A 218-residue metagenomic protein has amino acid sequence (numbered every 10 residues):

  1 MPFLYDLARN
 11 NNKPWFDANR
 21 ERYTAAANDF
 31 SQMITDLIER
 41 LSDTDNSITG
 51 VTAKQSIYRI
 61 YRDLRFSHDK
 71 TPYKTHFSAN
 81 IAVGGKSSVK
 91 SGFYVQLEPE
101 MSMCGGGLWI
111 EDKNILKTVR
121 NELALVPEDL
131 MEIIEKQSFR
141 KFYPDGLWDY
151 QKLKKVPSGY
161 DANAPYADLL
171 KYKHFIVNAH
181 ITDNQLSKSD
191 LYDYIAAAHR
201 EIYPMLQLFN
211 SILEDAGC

Functional and structural regions predicted by a protein language model:
M1-R9, K13, F30-L37, L123-A124 (+3 more regions): Long, solvent-exposed, polar/charged low-complexity segments
P2-F3, N19-R22, G105, V119 (+2 more regions): Short, hydrophobic/aromatic alpha-helical segments in well-folded domains
Y5-Y58: Active-site acidic/histidine clusters and adjacent loop/turn architecture that either coordinate catalytic ions
N19-A26, L108, V119-L123, S187 (+1 more regions): Short histidine-centered catalytic/ligand-binding loop motif
N46-Y73, F77, K141-S158: A short, surface-exposed loop/turn module that caps and links secondary-structure elements
G50, K70-T71, G85-K86, Y166-L169: A general structural signal for short secondary-structure junctions and capping/turn motifs
Q55, K74, M101, Y172-H174: Sequence-level motif detector for i,i+2 pairs with an aromatic at +2
D63-L125: Aromatic- and glycine-enriched beta-alpha-beta binding-site module
